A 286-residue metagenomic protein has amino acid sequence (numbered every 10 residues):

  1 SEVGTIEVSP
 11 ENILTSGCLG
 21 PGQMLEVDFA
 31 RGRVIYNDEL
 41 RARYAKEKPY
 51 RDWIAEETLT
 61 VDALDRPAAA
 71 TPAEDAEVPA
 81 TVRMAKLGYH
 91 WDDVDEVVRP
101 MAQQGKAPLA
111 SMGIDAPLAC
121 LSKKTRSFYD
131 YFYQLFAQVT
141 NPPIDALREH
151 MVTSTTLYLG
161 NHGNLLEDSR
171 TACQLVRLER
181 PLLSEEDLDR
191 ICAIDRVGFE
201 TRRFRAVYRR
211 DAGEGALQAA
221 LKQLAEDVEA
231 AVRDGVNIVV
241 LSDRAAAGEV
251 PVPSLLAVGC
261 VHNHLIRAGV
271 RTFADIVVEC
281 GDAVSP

Functional and structural regions predicted by a protein language model:
S1, T5, F199-P286: Glycine-rich phosphate/ribose-binding loops and adjacent secondary-structure elements that form binding surfaces
S1-A42, A55-P67, K124, Y129 (+3 more regions): Phosphate/diphosphate-binding loops
T5-E7, E26-F29, A107-G113, N237-S242: Short acidic (Asp/Glu) and glycine-rich catalytic loops that position anionic groups and cofactors
L19-G22, K46-Y50, E57, D227-V228 (+2 more regions): Short, surface-exposed linear patches
Y36-R209, E214-E229, R233: Extended, highly charged accessory segments
